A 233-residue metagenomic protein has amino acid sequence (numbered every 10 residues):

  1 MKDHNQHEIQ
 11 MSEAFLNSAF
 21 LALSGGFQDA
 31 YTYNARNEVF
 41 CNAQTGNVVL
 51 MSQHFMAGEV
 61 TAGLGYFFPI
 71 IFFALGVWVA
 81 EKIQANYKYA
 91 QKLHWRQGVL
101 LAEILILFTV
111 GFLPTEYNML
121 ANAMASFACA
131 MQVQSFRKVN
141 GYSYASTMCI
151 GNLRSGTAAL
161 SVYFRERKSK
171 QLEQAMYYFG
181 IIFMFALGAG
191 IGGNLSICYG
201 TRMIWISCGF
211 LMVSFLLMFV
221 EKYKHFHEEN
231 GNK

Functional and structural regions predicted by a protein language model:
K2-K233: Alpha-helical transmembrane segments of multi-pass membrane proteins
